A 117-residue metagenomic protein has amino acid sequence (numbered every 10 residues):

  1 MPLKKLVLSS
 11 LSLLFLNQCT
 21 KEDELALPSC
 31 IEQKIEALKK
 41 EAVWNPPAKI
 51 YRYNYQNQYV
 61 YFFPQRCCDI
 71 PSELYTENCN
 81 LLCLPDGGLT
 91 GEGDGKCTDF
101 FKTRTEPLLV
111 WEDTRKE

Functional and structural regions predicted by a protein language model:
P2-S9: Sec-dependent signal peptide recognition, specifically the positively charged N-region followed immediately by
F15-Q18: C-terminal motif of bacterial Sec signal peptides marking the signal peptidase cleavage site
T20-E22: Bacterial signal peptide processing site
L27-R52: N-terminal secretory signal peptides
Y51-C67: Exposed beta-strand-loop-beta-strand "reactive/processing" segments of non-cytosolic proteins
D69-S72: Structural motif
G87-E117: C-terminal partner/receptor-binding element of secreted or periplasmic proteins
